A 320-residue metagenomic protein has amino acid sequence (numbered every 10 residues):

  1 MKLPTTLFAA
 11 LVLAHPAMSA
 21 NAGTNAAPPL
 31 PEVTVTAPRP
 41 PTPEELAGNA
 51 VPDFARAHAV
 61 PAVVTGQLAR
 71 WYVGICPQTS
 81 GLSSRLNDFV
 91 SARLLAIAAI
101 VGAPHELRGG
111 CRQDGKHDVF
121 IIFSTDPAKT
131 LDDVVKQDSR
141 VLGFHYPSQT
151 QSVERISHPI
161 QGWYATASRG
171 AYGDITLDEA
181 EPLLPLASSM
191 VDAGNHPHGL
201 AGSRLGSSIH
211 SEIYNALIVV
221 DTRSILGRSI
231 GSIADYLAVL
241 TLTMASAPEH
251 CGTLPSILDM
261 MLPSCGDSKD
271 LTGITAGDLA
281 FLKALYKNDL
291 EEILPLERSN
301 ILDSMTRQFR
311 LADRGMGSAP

Functional and structural regions predicted by a protein language model:
M1-P4: Positively charged n-region of N-terminal signal peptides that target proteins for export
T6-P16: Bacterial N-terminal signal peptides
S19-A20, G202: Cleavable N-terminal export/targeting peptides
A20-N25, T36: Boundary of Sec targeting at the N-terminus
L30-P41: N-terminal secretion/transport leader regions
T42-W71: Compositionally biased P/S/T/G-rich terminal and signal peptide-adjacent segments that lie outside catalytic cores
G48, P52-A55, N87, S91-L95: Extracytoplasmic/secreted envelope proteins and their assembly/folding machinery, especially bacterial periplasmic
Q78-R93, G102-A319: Long, folded non-catalytic interaction modules
